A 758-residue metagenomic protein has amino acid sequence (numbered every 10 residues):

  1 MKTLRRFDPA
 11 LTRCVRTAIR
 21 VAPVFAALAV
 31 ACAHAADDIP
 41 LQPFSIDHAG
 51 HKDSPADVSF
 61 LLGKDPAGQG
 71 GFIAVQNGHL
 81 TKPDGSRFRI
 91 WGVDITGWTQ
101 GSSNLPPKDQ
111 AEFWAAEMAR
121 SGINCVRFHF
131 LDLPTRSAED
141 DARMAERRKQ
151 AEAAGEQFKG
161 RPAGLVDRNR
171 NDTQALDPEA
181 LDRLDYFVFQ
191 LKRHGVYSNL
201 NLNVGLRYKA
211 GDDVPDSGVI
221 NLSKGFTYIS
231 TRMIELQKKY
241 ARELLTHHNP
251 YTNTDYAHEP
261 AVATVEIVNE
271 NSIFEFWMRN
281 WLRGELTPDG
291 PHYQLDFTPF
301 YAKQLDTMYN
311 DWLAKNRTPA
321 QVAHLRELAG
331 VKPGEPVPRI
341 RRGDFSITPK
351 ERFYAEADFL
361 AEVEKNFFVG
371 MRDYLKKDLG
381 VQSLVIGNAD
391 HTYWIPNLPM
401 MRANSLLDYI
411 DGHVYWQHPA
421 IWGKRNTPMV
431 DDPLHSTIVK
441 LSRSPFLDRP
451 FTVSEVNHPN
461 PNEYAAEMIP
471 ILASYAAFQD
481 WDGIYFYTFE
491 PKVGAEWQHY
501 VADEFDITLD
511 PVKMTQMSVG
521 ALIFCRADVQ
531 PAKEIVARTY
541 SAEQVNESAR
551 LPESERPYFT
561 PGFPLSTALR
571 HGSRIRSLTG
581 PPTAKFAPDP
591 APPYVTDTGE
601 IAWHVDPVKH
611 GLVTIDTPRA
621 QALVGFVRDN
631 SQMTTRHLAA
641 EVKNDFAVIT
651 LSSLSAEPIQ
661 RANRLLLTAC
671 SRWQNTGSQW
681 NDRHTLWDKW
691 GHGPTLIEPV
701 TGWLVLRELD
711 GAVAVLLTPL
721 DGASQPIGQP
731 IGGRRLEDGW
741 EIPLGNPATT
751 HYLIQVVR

Functional and structural regions predicted by a protein language model:
M1-T17: N-terminal secretory signal peptides that target proteins for export/translocation
A18-A31: Bacterial N-terminal signal peptides
A36-Q69: N-terminal pre-domain segments of enzymes
D65-L407: Active-site mouth of glycoside hydrolases
F367-L384, Y393-W416, R425-T583: Catalytic-core region of carbohydrate-active enzymes that cleave or remodel glycosidic bonds
L522-P719, P726, E737: Long, low-hydrophobicity ectodomains and other hydrophilic envelope-associated domains
L651, E737-R758: C-terminal beta-strand-rich structural cap/linker in extracellular carbohydrate-active enzymes
S724-G732: Surface-exposed loop/edge segments in extracytoplasmic proteins
